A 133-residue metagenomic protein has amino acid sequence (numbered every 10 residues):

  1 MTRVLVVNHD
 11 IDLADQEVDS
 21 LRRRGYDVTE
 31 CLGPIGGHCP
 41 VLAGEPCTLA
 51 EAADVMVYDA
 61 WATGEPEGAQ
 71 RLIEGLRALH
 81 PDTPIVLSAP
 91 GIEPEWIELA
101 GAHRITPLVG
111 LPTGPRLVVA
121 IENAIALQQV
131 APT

Functional and structural regions predicted by a protein language model:
V7-N8, C31, M56: Conserved sequence signature across two-component system core domains
D10-L13, I35, A60-P66, I92-P94 (+1 more regions): Short acidic, S/G/P-rich loop/turn micro-motifs used as interaction or catalytic elements
I11-I35: Two-component/phosphorelay signaling modules centered on CheY-like receiver
E17-L21, R71-G75, W96-H103: Short, aromatic/basic amphipathic alpha-helical patches
L32, V86-A131: Output/docking surface of receiver
G37-L79, W96: Conserved phosphotransfer microenvironments
H80-P84: A short helix->loop->beta-strand "cap" motif at the edges of active sites that frequently abuts
